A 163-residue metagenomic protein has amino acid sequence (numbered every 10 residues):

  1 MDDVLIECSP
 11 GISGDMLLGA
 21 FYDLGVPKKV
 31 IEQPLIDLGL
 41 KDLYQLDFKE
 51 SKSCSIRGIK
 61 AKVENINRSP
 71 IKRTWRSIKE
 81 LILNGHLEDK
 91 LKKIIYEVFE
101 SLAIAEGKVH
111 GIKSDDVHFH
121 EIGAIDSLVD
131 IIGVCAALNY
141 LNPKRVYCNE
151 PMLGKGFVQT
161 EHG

Functional and structural regions predicted by a protein language model:
M1-V4: Extreme N-terminal starter segment of soluble prokaryotic enzymes
I6, G111-E121, V146-E150: General beta-strand structural signal in soluble alpha/beta enzymes
I6-L18, F119-N142: Conserved phosphate/anionic-ligand binding catalytic regions in large, soluble enzymes, centered on
L17, G58-K60, F157-G163: Short acidic, glycine/serine/threonine-rich loops at helix termini
Y22-P27, V134-P143, H162-G163: A glycine- and small-aliphatic-rich helix-loop capping segment at beta-alpha/alpha-beta transitions that lines
D23-H110: Glycine-rich nucleotide/cofactor/substrate-binding loop typically near the N-terminus or early in the first domain
C54, K62-E64, G123, P151-G154: Self-splicing inteins and homing endonuclease
P143-G163: Mobile "lid/hinge" segments at catalytic clefts and subdomain interfaces of large enzymes
